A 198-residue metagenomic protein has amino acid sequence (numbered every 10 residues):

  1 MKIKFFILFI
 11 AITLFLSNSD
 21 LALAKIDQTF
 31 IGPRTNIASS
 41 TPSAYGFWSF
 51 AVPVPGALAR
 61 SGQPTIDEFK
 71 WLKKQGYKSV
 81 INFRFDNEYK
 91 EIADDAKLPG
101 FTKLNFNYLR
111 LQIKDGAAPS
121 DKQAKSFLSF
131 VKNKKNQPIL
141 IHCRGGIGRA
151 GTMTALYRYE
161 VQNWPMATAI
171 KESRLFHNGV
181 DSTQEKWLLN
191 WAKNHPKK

Functional and structural regions predicted by a protein language model:
M1-I7: Bacterial N-terminal signal peptides that target proteins for export
I12-L140, T152-K198: Cys-dependent protein tyrosine phosphatase-like superfamily
C143: Short cysteine clusters
G146: Conserved G/P- and acidic residue-centered "switch" motifs that form tight phosphate/ATP-binding loops in soluble
R149: Conserved lysine of the Walker
